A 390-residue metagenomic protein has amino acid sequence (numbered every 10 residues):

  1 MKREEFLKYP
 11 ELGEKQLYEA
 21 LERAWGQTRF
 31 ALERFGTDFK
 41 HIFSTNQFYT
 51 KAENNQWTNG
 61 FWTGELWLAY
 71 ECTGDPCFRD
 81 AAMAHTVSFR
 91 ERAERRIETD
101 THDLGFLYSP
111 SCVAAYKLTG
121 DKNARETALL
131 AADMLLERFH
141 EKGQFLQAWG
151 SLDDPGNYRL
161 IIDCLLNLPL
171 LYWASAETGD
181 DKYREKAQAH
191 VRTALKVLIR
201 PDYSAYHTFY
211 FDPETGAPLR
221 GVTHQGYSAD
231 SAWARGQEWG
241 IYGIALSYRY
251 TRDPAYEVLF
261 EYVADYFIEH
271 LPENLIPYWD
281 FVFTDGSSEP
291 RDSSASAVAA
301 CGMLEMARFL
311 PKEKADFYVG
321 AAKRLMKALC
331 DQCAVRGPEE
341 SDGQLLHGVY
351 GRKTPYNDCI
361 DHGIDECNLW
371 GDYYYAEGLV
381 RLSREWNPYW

Functional and structural regions predicted by a protein language model:
M1-W390: Glycan-recognition and catalytic cores of secretory/periplasmic carbohydrate-active enzymes
